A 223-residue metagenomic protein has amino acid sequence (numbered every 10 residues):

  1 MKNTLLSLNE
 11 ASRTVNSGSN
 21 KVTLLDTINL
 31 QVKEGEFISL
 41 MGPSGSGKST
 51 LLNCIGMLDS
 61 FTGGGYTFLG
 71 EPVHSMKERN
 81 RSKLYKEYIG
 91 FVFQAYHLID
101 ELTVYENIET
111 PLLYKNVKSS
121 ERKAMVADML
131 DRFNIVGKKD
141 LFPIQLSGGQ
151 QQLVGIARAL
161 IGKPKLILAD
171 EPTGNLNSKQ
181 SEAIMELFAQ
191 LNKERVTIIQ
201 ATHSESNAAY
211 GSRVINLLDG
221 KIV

Functional and structural regions predicted by a protein language model:
M1-K2: Short, low-complexity, intrinsically disordered N-terminal peptides in bacterial proteins
L5-L6, A11-V214: ABC family nucleotide-binding domain
V214-V223: H-loop (His-switch) and adjacent beta-strand-loop-beta switch element of ABC-type ATPase nucleotide-binding domains
